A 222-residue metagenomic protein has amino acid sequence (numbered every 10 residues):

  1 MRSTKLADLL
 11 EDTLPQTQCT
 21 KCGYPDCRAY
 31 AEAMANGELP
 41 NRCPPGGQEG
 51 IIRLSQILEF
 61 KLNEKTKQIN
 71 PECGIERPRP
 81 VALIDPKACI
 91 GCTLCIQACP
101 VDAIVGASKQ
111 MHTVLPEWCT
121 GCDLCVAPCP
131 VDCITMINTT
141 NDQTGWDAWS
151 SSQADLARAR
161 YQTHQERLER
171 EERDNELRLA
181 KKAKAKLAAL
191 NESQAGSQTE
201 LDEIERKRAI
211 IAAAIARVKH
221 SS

Functional and structural regions predicted by a protein language model:
T4-Q16, G37-P45, T66-G91, I96 (+3 more regions): Ferredoxin-like iron-sulfur electron-transfer modules
L14, L58-L62, K219-S222: Structural signal for hydrophobic packing residues in well-ordered secondary-structure cores of soluble enzyme domains
T20-A29: N-terminal glycine-rich anion-binding loops that anchor highly charged ligand groups
P25, P45-Q48, I52: An alpha-helix initiation/capping motif
Y30-E38: Amphipathic alpha-helical segments that form the core helices of the histone-fold
G50-I69: Short, structured interface segments
E72-R77, W118, L124-S222: Flanking helices and flexible, charged tails adjoining ferredoxin-like Fe-S electron-transfer domains in multi-subunit
